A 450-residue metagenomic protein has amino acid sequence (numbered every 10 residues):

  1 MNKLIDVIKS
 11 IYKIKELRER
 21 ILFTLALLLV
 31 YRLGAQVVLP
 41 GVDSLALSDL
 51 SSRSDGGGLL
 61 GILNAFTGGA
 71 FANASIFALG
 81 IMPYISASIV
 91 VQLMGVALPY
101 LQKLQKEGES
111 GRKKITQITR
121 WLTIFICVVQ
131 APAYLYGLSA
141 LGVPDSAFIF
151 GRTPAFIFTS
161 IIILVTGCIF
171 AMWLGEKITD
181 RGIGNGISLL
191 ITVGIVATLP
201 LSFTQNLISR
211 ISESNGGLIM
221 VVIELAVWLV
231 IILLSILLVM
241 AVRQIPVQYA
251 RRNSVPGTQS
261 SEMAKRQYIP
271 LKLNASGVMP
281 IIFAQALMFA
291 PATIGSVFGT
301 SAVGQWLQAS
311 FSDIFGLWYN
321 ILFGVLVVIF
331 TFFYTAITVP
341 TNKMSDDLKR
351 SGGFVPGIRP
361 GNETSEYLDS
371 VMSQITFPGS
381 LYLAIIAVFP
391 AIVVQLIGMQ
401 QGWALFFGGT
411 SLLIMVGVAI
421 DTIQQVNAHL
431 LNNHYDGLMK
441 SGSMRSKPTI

Functional and structural regions predicted by a protein language model:
M1-Q105, S110-I450: N-terminal cationic and glycine-rich segments that engage phosphates or anionic surfaces
